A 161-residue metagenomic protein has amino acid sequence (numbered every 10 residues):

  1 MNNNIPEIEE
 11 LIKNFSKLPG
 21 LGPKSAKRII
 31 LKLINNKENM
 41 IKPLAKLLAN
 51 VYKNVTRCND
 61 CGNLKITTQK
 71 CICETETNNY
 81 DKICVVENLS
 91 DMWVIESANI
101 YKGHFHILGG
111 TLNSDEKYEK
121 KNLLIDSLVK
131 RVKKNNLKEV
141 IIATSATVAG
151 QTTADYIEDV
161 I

Functional and structural regions predicted by a protein language model:
M1-P19: Extended, structured, electrostatic nucleic-acid-contact surfaces
A26, T75-T144: Extended interfacial segments that mediate partner engagement and assembly in macromolecular machines
V51-N54, T67: Short metal-coordination and nucleic-acid-contact micro-motifs, chiefly zinc-binding Cys/His arrays
C58-C61, K70-C71: Short cysteine-rich clusters marking metal-coordination/redox-active sites
N63, C73-E76: Short Cys/His-rich local motifs and their 1-3 flanking residues in nucleic-acid-associated proteins and small
K65-T67, N78-N79: Short functional micro-motifs and their immediate structural scaffolds
T144-A154: Acidic, metal-coordinating catalytic cores used for nucleic-acid/nucleotide bond scission and strand-transfer chemistry
